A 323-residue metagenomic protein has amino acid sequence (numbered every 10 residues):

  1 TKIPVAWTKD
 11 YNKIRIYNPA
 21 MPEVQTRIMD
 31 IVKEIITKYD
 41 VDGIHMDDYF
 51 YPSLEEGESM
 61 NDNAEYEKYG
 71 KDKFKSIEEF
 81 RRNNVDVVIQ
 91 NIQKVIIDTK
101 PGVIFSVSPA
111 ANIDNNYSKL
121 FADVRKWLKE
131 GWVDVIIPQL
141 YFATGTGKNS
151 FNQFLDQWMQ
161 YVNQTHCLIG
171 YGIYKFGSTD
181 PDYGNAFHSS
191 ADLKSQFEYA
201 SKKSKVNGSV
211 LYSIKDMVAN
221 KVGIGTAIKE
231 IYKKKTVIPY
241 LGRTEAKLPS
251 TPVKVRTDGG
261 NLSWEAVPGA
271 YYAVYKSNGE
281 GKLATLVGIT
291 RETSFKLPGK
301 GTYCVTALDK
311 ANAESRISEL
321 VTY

Functional and structural regions predicted by a protein language model:
T1-K38: Active-site-adjacent "subsite" loops/lids of carbohydrate-active enzymes
E23-V135, Q139, S150-Q164: Active-site neighborhood of glycoside hydrolase catalytic domains
W132-K148, Q157-W158, N163-E245: Substrate-binding cleft of secreted/luminal carbohydrate-active enzymes
G223, A227-P268, N312-Y323: Pro/Thr/Ser/Gly-rich low-complexity, intrinsically disordered linker/stalk tracts
A266-Y271, K300-G301: Short proline/glycine-enriched turn/loop motifs at strand-loop junctions of beta-rich domains
G269-T285: Extracellular low-complexity, O-glycosylation-prone stalks/linkers
T285-R291: Short beta-strand segments within Ig-like beta-sandwich modules, predominantly Fibronectin type-III
K296-S315: Beta-strand-rich modules
